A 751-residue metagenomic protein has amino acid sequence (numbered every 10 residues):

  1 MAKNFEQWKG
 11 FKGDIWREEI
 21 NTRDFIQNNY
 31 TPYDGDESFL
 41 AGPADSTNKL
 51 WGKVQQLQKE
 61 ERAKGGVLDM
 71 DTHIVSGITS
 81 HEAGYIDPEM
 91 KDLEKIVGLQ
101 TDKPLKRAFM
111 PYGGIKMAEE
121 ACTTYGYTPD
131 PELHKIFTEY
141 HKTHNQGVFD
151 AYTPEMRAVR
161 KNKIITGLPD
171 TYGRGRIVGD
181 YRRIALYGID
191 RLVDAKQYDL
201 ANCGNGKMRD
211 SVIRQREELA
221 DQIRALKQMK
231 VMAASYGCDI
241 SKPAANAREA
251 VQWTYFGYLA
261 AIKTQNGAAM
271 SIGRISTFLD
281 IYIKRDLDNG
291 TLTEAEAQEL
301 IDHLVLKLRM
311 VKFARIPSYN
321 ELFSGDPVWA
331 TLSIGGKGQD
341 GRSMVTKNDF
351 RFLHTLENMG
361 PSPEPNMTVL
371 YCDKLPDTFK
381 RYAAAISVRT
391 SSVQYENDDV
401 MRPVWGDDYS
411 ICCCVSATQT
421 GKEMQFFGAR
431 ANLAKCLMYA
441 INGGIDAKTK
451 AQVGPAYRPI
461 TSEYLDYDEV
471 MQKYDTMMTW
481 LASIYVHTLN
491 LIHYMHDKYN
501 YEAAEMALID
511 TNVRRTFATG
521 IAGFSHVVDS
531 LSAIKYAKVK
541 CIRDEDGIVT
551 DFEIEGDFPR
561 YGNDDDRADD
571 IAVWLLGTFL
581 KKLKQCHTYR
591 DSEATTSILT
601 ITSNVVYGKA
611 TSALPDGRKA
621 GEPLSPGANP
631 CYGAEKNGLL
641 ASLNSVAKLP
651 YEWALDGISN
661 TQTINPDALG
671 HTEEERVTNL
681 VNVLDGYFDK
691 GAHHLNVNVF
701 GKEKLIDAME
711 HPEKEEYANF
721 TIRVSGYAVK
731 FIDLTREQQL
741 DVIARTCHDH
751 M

Functional and structural regions predicted by a protein language model:
A2-M751: Conserved catalytic cores of very large enzyme subunits
